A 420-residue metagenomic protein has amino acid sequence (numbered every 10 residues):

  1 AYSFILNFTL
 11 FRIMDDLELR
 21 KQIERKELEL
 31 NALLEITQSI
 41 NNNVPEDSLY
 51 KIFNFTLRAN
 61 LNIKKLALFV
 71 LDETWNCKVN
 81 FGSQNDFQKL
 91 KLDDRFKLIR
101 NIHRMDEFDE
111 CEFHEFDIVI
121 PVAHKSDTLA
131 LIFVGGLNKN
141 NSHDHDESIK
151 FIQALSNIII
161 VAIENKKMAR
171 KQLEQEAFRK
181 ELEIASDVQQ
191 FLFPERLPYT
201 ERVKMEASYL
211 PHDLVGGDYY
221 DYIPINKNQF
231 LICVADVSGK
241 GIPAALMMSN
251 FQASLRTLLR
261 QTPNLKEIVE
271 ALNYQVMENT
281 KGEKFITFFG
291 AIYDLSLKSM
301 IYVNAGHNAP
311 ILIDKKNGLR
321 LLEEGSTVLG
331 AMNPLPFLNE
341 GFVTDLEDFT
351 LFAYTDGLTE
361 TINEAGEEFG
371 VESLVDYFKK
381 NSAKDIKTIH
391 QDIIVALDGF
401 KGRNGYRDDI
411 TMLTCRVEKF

Functional and structural regions predicted by a protein language model:
F8-N42: Signal-transmission linkers at sensory-effector interfaces
D15-L19, L129-L155, K240, E360-G370 (+1 more regions): Regulatory loop-to-helix N-cap segments in sensory/regulatory domains that couple ligand/signal detection
L34, Q38-N80, P198-Y199, V215 (+1 more regions): Helix-loop-beta substructure at the N-terminus of cytosolic sensory domains that couple signal/ligand detection
D72-F116, L322-G325: Acidic/proline- and glycine-rich, intrinsically disordered low-complexity segments that serve as regulatory linkers
D109-E110, H114-H124, A130: A short, aliphatic-rich beta-strand micro-motif
H143-E164, N250, L346-E347: Amphipathic alpha-helical "output/dimerization" segments
A169, L173-F352, N404-F420: … and, occasionally, acidic/histidine-rich disordered N-termini of signaling adaptors
D345-A353, L358-F420: C-terminal catalytic subdomain
